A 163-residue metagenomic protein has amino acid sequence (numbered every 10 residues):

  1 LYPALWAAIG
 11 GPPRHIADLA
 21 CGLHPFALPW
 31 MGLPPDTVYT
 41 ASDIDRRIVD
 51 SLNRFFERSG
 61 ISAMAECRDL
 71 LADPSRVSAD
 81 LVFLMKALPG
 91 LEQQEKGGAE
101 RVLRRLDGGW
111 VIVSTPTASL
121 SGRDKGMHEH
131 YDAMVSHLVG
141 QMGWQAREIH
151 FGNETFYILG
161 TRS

Functional and structural regions predicted by a protein language model:
P12-H24: Conserved class I S-adenosyl-L-methionine
G22-P35: Conserved SAM-binding loop of SAM-dependent methyltransferases across substrates and taxa, primarily the Class I
V38-D43: Conserved SAM-binding motif I beta-strand of class I
D45-L84, L91: S-adenosyl-L-methionine
G90-L103: A short, conserved alpha-helix within the catalytic core of class I
D107-L120: Conserved beta-strand signature within the Rossmann-like core of class I S-adenosyl-L-methionine
K125-M142: Short alpha-helix
E148-S163: Core SAM-dependent methyltransferase catalytic element
